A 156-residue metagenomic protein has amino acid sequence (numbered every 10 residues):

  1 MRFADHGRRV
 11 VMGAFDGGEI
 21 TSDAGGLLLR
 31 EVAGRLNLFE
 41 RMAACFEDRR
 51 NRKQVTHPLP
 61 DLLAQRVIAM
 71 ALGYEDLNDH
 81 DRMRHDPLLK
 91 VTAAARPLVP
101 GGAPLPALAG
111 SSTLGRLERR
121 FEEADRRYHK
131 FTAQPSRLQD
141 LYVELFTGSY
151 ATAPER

Functional and structural regions predicted by a protein language model:
M1-R156: Dynamic "connector" segments at or just before major functional cores
